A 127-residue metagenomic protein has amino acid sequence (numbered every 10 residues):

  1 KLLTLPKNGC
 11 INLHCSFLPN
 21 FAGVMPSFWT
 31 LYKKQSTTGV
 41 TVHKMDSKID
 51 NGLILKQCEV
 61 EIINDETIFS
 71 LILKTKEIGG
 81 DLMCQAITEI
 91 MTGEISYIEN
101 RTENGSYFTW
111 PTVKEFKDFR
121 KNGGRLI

Functional and structural regions predicted by a protein language model:
K1-P111: Donor/substrate-binding cores of folate-linked one-carbon enzymes
S106-I127: Acidic, Ser/Thr-rich low-complexity intrinsically disordered segments
